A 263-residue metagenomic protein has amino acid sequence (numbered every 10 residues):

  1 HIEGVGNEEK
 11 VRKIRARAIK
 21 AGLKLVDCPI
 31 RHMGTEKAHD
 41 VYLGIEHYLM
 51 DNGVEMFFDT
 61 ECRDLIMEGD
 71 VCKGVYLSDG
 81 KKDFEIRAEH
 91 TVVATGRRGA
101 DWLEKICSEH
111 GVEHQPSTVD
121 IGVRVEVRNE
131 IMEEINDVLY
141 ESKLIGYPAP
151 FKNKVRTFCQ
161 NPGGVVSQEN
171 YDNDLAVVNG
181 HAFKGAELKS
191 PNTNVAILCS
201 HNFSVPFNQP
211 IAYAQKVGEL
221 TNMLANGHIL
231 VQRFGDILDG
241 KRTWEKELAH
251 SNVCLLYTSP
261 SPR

Functional and structural regions predicted by a protein language model:
H1-E55, E61, W102, E109: Conserved N-terminal/central alpha/beta ligand/cofactor-binding core
I2-K10, I30-K37, V41, V54 (+10 more regions): Catalytic cores of large soluble enzymes that bind and process phosphate-bearing ligands
F58-V71: A conserved short coil-to-beta-strand element within the FAD-binding core of flavoproteins
V75-S78: Short beta-strand segments that buttress and anchor functional surface loops
K82-H90: Core beta-strand elements of the Rossmann-like FAD/NAD(P) dinucleotide-binding domain in flavoenzyme oxidoreductases
H90-L139: Glycine-rich loop(s) and the adjacent beta-strand/alpha-helix scaffold that form part
L144-C254: FAD cofactor-binding and catalytic pocket of flavoenzymes
Y257-P262: Conserved small/polar residues in nucleotide/adenosyl-binding loops
